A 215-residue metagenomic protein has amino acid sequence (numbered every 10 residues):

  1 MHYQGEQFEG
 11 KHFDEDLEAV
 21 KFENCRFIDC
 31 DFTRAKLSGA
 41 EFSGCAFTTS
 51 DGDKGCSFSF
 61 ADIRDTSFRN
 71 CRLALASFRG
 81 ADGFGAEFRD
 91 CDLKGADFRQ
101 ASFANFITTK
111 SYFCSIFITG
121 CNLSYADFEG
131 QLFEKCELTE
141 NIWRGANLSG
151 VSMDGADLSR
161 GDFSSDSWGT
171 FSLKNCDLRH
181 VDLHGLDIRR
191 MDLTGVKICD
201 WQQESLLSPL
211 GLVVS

Functional and structural regions predicted by a protein language model:
M1-S215: Tandem repeat scaffolds
